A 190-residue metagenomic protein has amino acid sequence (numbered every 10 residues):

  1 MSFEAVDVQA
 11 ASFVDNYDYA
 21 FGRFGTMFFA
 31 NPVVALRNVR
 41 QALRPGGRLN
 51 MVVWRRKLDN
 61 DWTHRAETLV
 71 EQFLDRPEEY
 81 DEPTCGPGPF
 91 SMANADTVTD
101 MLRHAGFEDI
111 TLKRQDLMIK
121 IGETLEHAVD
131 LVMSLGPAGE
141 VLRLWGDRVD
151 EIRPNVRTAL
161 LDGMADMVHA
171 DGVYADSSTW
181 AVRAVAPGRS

Functional and structural regions predicted by a protein language model:
V6-A20: A short acidic, Gly/Pro-enriched loop at the edge of an enzyme's catalytic core that lines a small-molecule cofactor
F13-V14, G86-S190: Conserved Class I S-adenosyl-L-methionine
N16-F24, N50, T179: Short SAM/SAH-binding signature in class I
D18-V33, R55-K57: A short SAM/SAH-binding and catalytic strip from SAM-dependent methyltransferases
A20-G22, E67-L69, A128-L131: Short, hinge-like loop/turn segments at secondary-structure boundaries
V33, R44, R48-E123: Conserved catalytic/acceptor-binding region of the Class I
V39: Class I S-adenosylmethionine-dependent transferase superfamily signal
